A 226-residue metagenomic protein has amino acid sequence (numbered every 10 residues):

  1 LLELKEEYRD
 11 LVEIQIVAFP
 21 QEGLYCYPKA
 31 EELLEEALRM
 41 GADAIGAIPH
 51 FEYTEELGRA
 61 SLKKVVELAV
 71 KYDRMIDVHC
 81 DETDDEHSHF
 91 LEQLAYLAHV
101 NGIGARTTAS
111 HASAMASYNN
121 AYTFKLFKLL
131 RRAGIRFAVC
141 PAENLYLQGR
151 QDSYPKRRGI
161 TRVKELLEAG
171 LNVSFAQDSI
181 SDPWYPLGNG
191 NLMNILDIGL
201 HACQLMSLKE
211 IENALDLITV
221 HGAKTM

Functional and structural regions predicted by a protein language model:
L2-D10, Y27-T108, A114-R136, S153-F175: Histidine/acidic residue-rich metal-binding segments in metalloenzymes
L11-F19: Short beta-strand/loop segments at the ligand-binding rim of alpha/beta enzyme cores
V17, S110, A138: Residues in well-ordered beta-strands of folded domains
Q21, H50, D81-E82, A142-E143 (+1 more regions): Short, ordered loop/turn segments at secondary-structure junctions
E22-C26: Flexible, acidic/His-enriched mid-domain "rim/lid" segments that flank
M75, Y96-T107, E143-L147, R157-M226: His/Asp/Glu-enriched, well-ordered alpha-helical/loop segment that forms or immediately abuts the divalent-metal
S110-S113, P141-Q151: Short, basic, glycine/proline-bearing loop/turn elements
